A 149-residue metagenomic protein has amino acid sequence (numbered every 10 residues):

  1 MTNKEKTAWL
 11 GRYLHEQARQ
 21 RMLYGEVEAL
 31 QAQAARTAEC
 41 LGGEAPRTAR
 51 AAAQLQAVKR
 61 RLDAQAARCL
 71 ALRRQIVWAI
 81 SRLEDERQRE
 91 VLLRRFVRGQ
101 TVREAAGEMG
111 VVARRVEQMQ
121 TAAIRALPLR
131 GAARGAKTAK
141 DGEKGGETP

Functional and structural regions predicted by a protein language model:
M1-R82, R103-E104, A122-R125, L129-P149: N-terminal interaction/assembly modules
R68, E90, M109-R115: Coiled-coil-like amphipathic alpha-helices with heptad-repeat character
I80-R87, R115: Short coil/turn residues that cap or connect secondary-structure elements
E84-Q100: Short amphipathic alpha helix immediately N-terminal
R98-R114: Helix-turn-helix DNA-binding module
E117-T121: Key DNA-contacting residues within the recognition helix of helix-turn-helix
